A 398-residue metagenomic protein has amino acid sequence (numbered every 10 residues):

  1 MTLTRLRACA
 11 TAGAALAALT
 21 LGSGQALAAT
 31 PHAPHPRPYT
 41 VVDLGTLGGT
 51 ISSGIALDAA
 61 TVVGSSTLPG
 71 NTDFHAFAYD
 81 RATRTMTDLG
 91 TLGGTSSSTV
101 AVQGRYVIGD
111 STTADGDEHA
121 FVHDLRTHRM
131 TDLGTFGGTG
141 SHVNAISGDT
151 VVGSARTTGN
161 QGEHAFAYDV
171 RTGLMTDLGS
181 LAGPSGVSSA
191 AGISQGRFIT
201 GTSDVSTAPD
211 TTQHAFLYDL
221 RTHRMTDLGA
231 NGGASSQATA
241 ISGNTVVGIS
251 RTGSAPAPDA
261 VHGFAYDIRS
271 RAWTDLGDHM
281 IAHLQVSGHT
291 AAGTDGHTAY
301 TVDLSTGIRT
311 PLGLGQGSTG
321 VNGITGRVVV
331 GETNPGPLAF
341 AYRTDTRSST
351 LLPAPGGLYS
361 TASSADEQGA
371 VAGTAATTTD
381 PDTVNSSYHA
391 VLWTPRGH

Functional and structural regions predicted by a protein language model:
M1-T30: Secretory targeting and sorting signals
T2, L27-H398: Residue-level hotspots at or immediately adjacent to binding/recognition sites across diverse folds
